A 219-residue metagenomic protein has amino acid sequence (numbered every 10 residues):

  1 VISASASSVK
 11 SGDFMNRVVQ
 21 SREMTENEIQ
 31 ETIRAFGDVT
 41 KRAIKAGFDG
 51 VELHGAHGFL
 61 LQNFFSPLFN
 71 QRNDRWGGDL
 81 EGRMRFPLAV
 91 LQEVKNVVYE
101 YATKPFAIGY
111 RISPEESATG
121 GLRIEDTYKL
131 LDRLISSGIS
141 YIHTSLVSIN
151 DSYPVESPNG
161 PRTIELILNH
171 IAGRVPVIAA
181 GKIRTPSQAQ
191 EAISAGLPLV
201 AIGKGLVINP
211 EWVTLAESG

Functional and structural regions predicted by a protein language model:
V1-G219: Flavin-dependent oxidoreductase catalytic cores
